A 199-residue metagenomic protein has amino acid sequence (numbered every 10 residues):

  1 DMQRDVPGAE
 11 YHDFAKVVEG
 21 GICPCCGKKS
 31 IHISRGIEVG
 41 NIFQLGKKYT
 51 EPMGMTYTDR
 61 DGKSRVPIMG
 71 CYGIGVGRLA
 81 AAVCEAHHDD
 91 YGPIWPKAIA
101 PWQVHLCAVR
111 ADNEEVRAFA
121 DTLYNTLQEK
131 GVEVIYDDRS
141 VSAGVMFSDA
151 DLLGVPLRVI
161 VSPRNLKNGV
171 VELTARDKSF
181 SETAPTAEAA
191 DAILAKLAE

Functional and structural regions predicted by a protein language model:
D1-E199: NTP/phosphate- and nucleic-acid-binding module
